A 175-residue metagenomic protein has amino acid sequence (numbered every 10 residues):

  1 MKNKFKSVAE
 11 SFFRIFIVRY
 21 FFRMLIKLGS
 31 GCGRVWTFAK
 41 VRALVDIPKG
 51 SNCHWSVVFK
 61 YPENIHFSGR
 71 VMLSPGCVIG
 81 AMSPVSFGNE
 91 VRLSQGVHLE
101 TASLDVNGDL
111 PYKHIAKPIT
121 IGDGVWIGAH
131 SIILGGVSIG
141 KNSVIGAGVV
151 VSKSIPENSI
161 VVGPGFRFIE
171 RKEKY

Functional and structural regions predicted by a protein language model:
M1-L44, P48-G50, E90, G124 (+2 more regions): Terminal amphipathic alpha-helical/low-complexity segments used for targeting or macromolecular assembly
A39, K49-S51, V57-F59, A147: Short, functionally important structural connectors and interaction interfaces within domains
A43-L44, E63, K117, V151: Extracytoplasmic/secreted proteins and extracellular or luminal domains
N52, M72, W126, V144 (+2 more regions): Short-chain dehydrogenase/reductase
S56-F67, M72-S138, P164-F166, E170-Y175: Flexible, glycine/small-residue-enriched loop-and-beta-strand segment within the central core of proteins
A129-K153: Beta-rich strand-turn-strand
